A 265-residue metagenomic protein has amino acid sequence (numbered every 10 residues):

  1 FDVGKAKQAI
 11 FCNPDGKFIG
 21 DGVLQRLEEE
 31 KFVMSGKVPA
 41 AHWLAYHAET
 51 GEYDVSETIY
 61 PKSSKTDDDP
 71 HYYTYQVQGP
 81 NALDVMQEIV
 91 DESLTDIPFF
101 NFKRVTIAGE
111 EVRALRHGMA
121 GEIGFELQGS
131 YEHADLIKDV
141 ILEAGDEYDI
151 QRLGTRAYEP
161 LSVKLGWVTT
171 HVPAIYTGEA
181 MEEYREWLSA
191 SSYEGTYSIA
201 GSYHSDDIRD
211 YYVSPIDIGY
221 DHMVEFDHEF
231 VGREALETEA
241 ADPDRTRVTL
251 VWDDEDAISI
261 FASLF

Functional and structural regions predicted by a protein language model:
F1-F11, K17-I19, R247: Acidic, proline/glycine-enriched N-terminal capping motif
D15-G16, G109: Detector for glycine-centered tight turns/loop "hinges" at secondary-structure junctions
V23: Glycine-rich, Trp-frequent "lid" loop and neighboring beta-strands that shape and gate the flavin cofactor pocket
R26-F265: Conserved, structured C-terminal
